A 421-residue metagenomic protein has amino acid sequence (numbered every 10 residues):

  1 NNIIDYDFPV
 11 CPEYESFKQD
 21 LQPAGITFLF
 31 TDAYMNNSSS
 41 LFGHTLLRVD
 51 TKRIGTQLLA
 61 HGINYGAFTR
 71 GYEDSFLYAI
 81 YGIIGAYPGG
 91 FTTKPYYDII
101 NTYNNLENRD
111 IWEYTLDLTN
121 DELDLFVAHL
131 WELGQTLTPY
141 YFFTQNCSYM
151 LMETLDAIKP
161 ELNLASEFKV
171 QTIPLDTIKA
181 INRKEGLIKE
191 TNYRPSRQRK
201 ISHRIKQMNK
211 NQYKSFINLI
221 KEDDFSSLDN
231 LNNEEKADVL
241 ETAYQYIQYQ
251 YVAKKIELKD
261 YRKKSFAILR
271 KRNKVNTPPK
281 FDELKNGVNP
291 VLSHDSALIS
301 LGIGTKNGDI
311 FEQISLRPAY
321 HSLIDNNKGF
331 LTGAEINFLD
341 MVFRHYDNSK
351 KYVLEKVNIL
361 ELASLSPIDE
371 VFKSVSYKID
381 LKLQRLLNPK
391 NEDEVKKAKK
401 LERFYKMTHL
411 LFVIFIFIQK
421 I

Functional and structural regions predicted by a protein language model:
N1-E13, D20-L21: Low-complexity, highly charged intrinsically disordered N-terminal segments that act as targeting/localization
S16-G25, S38-S40, H44, D117-L130: Active-site-adjacent bridging/hinge elements
Q22-N108, L316, H345-E355: Glycine-rich catalytic cores of cysteine/serine-nucleophile enzymes that process amide/ester linkages in cell-envelope
T69-E73, C147, K420: C-terminal, beta-strand-rich globular interaction domains
Y96-T172: Active-site nucleophile-His-acid catalytic modules used for acyl/amide transfer and hydrolysis across diverse enzymes
T144, Y193-R197, R204-G333: Outer-membrane beta-barrel initiation region
I158-L164, F168-Q207, N211-S215: Extracytoplasmic and endomembrane cell-envelope/extracellular-matrix remodeling and assembly machinery
I268-Q313, P318-I421: Outer-membrane pore/translocation modules
